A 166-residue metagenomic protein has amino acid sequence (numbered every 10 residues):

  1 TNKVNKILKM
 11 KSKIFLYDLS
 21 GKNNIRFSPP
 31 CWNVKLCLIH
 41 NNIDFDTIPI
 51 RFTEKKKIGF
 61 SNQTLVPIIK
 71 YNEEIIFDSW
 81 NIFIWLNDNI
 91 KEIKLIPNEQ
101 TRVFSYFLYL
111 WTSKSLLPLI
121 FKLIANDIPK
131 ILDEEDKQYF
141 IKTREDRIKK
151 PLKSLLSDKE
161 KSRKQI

Functional and structural regions predicted by a protein language model:
I7-K142: GST-like domain detector, emphasizing the conserved glutathione-binding G-site in the N-terminal thioredoxin-like
I141-K149: Mobile beta-alpha loop/short-helix "lid" or hinge segments that flank ligand
I148-I166: A mid-sequence, solvent-exposed acidic-amphipathic segment
